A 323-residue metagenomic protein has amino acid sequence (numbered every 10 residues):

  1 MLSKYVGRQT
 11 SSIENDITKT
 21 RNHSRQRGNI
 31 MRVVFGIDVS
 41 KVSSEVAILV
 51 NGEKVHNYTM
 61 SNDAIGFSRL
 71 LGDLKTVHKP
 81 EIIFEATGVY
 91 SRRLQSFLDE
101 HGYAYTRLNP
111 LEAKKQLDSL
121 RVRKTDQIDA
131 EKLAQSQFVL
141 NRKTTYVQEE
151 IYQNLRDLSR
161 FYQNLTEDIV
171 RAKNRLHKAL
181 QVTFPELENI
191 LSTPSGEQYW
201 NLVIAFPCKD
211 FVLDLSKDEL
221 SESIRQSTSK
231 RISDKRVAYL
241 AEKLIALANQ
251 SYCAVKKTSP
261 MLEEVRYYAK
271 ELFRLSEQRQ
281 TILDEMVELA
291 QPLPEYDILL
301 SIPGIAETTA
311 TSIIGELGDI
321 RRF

Functional and structural regions predicted by a protein language model:
M1-F323: A detector of single, family-specific signature residues that are central to catalytic or substrate-handling motifs
